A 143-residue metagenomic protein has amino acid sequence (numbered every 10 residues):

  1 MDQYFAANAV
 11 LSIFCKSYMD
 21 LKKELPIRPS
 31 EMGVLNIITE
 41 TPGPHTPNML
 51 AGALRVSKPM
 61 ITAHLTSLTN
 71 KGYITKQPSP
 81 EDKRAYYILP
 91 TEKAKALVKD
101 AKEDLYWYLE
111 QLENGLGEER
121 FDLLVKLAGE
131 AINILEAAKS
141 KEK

Functional and structural regions predicted by a protein language model:
M1-L25, K71: N-terminal leader segment of winged-helix/HTH proteins
Y4-F5, E103-K143: Terminal interaction helix/tail motif
A6, G33-I37, A96: Pre-recognition alpha-helix immediately N-terminal to the DNA-recognition helix within helix-turn-helix or winged-helix
C15, P42, I132-E136: A structural signal for well-ordered alpha-helices, especially hydrophobic packing surfaces of coiled-coils
K16-M60: N-terminal helix-turn-helix DNA-binding core of bacterial DNA-binding proteins
N36-T39, T69, V125: A cross-family signal for key residues in well-ordered alpha-helices that form functional helical elements
A63: DNA-binding alpha-helical recognition surfaces that contact promoter or target DNA
T66-L123: Charged, amphipathic alpha-helical coiled-coil/dimerization segments
